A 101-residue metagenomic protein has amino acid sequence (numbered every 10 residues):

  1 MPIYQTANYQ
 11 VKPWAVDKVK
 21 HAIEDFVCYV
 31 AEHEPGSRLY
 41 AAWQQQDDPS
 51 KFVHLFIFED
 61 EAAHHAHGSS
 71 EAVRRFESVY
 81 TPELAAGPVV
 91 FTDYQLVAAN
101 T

Functional and structural regions predicted by a protein language model:
P2, L39-S50, E77-T101: Glycine-rich beta-strand-turn "strand-cap" elements at beta-sheet edges
P2-Q10, L39-S69: Short, well-ordered beta-strand segments in beta-rich or mixed alpha/beta enzyme and ligand-binding folds
Q10-V19: Short, surface-exposed ligand-recognition loops at beta-strand->loop->(often short) alpha-helix junctions that present
W14, D47, A62, E71 (+2 more regions): Short alpha-helical
H21, F52, G68-E71, V97: A generic signature of intrinsically disordered, low-complexity regions enriched in glycine/proline and charged/polar
D25-R38, I57-F91: An amphipathic, aromatic/His-enriched active-site/gating alpha helix that lines ligand/cofactor pockets
